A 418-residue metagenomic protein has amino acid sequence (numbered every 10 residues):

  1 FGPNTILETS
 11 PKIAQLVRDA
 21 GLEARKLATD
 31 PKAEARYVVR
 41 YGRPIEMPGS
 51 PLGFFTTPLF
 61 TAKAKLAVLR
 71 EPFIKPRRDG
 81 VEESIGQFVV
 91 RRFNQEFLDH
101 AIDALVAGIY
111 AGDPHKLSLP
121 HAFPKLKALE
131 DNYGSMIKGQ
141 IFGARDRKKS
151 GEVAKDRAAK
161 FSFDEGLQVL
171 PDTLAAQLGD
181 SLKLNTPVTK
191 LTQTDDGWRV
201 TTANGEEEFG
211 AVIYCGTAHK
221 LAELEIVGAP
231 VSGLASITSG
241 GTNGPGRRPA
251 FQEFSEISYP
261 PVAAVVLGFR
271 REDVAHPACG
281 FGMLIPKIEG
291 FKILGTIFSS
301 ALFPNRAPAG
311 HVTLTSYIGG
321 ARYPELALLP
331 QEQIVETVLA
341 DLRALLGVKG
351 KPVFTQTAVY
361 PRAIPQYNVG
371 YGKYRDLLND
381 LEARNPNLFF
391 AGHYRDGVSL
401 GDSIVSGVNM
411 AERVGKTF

Functional and structural regions predicted by a protein language model:
F1-P76: Dinucleotide-binding Rossmann-like beta1-alpha1 core, especially the glycine-rich loop that anchors the ADP
P3, F209-G210, P352: Local beta-strand N-terminus motif with an aromatic residue
A35, L66-L191, G197-W198: Active-site/ligand-binding neighborhood in enzyme catalytic cores
P48-L52, P277-G280, L294-F418: Conserved flavin/dinucleotide-binding core of flavoenzymes
L184-V231, A235-I237, G246-L328, E332 (+2 more regions): Mid-domain catalytic core of redox enzymes that form a hydrophobic substrate pocket/lid adjacent to a catalytic redox
